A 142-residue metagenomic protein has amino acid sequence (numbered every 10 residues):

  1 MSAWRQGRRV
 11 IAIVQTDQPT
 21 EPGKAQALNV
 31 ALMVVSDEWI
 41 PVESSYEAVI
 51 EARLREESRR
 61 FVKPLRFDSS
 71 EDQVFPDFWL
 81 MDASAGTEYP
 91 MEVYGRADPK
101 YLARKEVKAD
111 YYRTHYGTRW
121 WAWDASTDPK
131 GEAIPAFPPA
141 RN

Functional and structural regions predicted by a protein language model:
M1-R59: Solvent-exposed, charged helical/coil patches that constitute nucleic-acid or partner-interaction surfaces
V10, E88-M91, T118-W120: Hydrophobic beta-strand segments of well-ordered beta-sheets in folded domains
A27-L28, F75, L102-A103, E132-A133: A short acidic (Asp/Glu
D37-V42, R66-E71, R96-K100: Short, contiguous acidic/charged loop-to-helix segments that flank catalytic cores in large enzymes
R55, R113-T114: Anion (oxyanion) recognition and catalysis
R55-S84: Active-site metal-binding core of divalent-cation-utilizing nuclease and nuclease-like domains
F75-Y112: Short beta-strand-loop-alpha-helix junction that forms the active-site gateway of nucleic-acid-processing nucleases
H115-N142: Basic, glycine-rich
